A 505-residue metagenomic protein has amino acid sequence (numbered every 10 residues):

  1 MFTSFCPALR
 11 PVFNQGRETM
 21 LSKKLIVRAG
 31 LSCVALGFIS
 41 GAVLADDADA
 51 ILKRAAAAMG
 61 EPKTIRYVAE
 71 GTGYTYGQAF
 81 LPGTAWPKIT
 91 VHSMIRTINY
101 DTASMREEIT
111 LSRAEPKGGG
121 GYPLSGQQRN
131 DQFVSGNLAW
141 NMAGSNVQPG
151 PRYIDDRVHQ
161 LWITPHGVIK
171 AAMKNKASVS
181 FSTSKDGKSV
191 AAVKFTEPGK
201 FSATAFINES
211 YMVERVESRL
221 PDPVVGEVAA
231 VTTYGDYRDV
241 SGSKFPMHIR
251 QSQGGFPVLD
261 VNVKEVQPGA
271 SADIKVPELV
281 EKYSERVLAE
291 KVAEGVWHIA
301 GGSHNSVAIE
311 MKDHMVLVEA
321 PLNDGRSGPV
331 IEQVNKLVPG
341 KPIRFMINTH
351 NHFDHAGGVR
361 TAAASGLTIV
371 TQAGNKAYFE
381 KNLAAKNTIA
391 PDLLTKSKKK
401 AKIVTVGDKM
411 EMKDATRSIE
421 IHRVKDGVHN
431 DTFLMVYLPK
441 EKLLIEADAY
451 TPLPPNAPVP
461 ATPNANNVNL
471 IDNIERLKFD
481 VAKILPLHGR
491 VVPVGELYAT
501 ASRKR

Functional and structural regions predicted by a protein language model:
I39-A45: Sec/Tat signal peptide C-region and signal peptidase I cleavage site
D46-K53, A57, P123-Q128, F133-A203 (+6 more regions): Flexible, processing/modification-adjacent segments and terminal tails in exported/periplasmic/extracellular proteins
A50, A57-N146, N175-S180, D324: N-terminal mature ectodomain segment of secretory-pathway/periplasmic proteins
D186-P277, L434-P439, E446-A447, P452-L453 (+1 more regions): Gly/Pro-enriched, hydrophobic low-complexity segments that function as extracytoplasmic propeptides/linkers
V258-K312, M410: Zn-dependent metallo-beta-lactamase
E290-V334, F433-P452: Conserved beta-strand hairpin/beta-sheet module of binuclear metal-dependent hydrolase folds, prominently
G325-V370, R476-A482: Active-site metal-binding motif and surrounding structural segment of the metallo-beta-lactamase
I471-R505: Divalent-metal (often Zn2+) His-rich catalytic cores of metallo-beta-lactamase-fold enzymes
